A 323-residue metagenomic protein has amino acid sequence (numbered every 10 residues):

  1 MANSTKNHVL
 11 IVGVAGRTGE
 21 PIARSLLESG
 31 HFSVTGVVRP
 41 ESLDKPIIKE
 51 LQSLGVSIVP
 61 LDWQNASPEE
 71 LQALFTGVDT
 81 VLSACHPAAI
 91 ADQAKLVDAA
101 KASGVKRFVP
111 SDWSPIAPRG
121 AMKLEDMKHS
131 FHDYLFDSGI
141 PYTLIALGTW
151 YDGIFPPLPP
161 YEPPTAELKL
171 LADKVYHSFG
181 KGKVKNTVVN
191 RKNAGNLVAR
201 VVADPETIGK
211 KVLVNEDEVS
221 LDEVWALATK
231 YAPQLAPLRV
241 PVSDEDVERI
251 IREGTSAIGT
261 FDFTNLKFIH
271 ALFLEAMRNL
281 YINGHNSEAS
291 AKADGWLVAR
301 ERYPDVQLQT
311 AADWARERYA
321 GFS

Functional and structural regions predicted by a protein language model:
A2-S33, V37-K49, L54, Q64-E69 (+5 more regions): Oxidoreductase cofactor-interface core, primarily capturing Rossmann-like NAD(P)-dependent enzymes
P60-D62: Conserved residues in the N-terminal Rossmann fold of short-chain dehydrogenase/reductase
E69-Q72, V97: Short hydrophobic/charged patches on amphipathic alpha-helices used for structural packing and interfaces
Q72, R191-A199, L308-R316: Short, amphipathic alpha-helical "lid/cap" segments that border enzyme active or binding sites
F75-A84, V109: N-terminal Rossmann-like NAD(P) cofactor-binding module of classical short-chain dehydrogenase/reductase
L96-G104: Glycosyltransferases and closely related glycan-assembly transferases that use nucleotide-activated donors
E245-S323: A hydrophobic C-terminal alpha-helical subdomain
